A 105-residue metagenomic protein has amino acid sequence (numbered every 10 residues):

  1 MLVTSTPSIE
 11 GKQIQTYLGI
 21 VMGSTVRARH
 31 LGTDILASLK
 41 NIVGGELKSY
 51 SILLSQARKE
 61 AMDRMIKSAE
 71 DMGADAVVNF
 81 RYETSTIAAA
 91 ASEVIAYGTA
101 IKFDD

Functional and structural regions predicted by a protein language model:
M1-T33, D71-D75, S92-D105: N-terminal presequence-like segments and the immediate start of the first folded domain
T6-I9, Y82-I87: Short, solvent-exposed loop/turn elements at beta->coil junctions and helix N-caps that rim active or binding pockets
V21, V26, D34-R81: Short, well-ordered alpha-helical segments
